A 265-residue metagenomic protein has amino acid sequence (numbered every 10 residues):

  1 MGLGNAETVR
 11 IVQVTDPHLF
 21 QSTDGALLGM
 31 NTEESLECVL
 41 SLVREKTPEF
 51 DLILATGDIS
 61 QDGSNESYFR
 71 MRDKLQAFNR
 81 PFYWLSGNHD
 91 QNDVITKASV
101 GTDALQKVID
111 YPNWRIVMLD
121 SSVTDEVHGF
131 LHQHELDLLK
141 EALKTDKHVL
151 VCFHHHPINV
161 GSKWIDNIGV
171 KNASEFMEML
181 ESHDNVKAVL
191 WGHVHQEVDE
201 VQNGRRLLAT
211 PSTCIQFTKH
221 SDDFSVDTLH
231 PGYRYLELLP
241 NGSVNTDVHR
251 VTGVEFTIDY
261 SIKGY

Functional and structural regions predicted by a protein language model:
M1-R70, T145, V160: N-terminal active-site segment of His-dependent metallophosphoesterases
N5, M30, M179, V201-Y265: Binuclear metal-dependent phosphoesterase catalytic core
T8-Q21, N113-V123, L150-F153, R205-P211 (+1 more regions): Active-site-proximal beta-strand elements of phosphoester/diester hydrolases
T15-S35, Q91-D103, T124-L131, S221-S225: Acidic/histidine-rich helix-loop elements that form or flank divalent-metal/phosphate-binding sites at the catalytic
D16, G57-D58, G87, H154 (+1 more regions): Active-site glycine-centered loops adjacent to acidic/histidine catalytic or metal-binding residues that shape
C38-L52, H128-L208, G242-N245, V254 (+1 more regions): His/acidic metal-ligating clusters that form di-metal
A55-Q76, Q91-A104, G129, S162-W164 (+1 more regions): Metal-dependent catalytic neighborhoods of phosphoester/phosphodiester hydrolases
F82-D93: A short, structured active-site edge motif that brings together acidic residues
